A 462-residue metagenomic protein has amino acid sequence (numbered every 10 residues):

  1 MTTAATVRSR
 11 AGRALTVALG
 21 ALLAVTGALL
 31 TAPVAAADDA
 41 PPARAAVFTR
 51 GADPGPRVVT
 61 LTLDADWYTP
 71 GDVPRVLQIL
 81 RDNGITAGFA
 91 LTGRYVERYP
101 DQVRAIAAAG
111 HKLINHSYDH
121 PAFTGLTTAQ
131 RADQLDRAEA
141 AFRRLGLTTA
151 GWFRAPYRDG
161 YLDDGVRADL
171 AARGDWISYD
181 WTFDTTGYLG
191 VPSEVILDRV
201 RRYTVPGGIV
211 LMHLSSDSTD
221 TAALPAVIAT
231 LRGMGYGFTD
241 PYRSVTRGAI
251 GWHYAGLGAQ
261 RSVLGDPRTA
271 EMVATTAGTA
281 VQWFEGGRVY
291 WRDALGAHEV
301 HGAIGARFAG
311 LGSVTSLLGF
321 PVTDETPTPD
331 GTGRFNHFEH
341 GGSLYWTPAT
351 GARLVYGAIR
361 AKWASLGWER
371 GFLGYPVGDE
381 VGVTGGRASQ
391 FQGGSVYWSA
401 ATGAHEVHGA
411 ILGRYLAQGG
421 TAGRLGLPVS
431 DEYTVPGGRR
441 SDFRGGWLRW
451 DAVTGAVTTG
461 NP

Functional and structural regions predicted by a protein language model:
T2-T62, Y68-N83, R98-R104, V195 (+1 more regions): N-terminal pre-catalytic segment of deacetylase/amide-hydrolase enzymes
D39-A150, S218: Active-site beta->alpha N-cap acidic-glycine motif
V59-T62, A87-L91, K112-S117, A150-R154 (+5 more regions): Structural recognition of the beta-strand scaffold that forms the well-ordered cores of secreted hydrolase catalytic
D72-R75, E97, P121-R232, Y236: Catalytic domains of cell-wall/extracellular-matrix polysaccharide-remodeling enzymes, centered on de-N-acetylation
D82, A108, R144, A172-R173 (+5 more regions): Residues at alpha-helix termini
G93, D119, A155, F183-D184 (+3 more regions): Residue-level "edge-of-site" marker
S244-P462: Extended, compositionally biased repeat/scaffold regions that form elongated interaction surfaces
